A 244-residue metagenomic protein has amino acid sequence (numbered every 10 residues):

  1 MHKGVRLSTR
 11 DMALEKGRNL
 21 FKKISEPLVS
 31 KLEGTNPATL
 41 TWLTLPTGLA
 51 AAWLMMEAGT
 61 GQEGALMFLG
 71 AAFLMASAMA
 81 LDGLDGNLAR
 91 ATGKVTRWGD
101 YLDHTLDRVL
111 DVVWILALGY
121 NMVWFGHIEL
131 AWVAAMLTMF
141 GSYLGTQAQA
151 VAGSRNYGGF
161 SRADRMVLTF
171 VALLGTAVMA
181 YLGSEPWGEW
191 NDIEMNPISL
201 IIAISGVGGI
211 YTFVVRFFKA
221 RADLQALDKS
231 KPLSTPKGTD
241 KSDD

Functional and structural regions predicted by a protein language model:
H2-K31, H104, R108-D244: A feature for the membrane-embedded catalytic helix bundles of lipid/isoprenoid biosynthetic enzymes
K31-T41: Histidine- and aromatic-rich ligand-binding microenvironments
T39-W98, H127-M136, N191-G209: Membrane-embedded alpha-helical segments that form the functional core of polytopic membrane enzymes, especially those
W98-H104: Membrane-interface alpha-helices at helix entry/exit sites of multi-pass transporters
